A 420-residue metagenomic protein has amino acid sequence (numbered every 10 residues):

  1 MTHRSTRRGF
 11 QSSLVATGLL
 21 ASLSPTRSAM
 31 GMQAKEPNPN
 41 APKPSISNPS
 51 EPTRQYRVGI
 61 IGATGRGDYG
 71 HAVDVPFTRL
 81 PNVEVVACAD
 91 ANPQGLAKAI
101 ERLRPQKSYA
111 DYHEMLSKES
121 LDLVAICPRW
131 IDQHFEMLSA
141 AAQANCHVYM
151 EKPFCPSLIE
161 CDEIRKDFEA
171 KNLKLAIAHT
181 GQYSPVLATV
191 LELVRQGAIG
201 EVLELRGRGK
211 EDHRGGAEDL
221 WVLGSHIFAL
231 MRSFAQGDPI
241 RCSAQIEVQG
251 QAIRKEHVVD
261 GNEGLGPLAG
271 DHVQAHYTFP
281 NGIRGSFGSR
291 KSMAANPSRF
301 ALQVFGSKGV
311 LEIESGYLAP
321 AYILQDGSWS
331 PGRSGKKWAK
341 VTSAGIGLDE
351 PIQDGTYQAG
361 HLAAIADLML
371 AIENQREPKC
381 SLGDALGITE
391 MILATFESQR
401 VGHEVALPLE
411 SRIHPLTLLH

Functional and structural regions predicted by a protein language model:
M1-S5: N-terminal secretory signal peptides
F10-P52, L123-A125, D162, D367-H420: C-terminal helix-rich "cap/oligomerization" subdomain common to oxidoreductases
G18-L103: N-terminal Rossmann-like dinucleotide-binding module
A41-P49, S225-D326, L362-P378, I392-T395 (+1 more regions): Contiguous beta-strand/loop segments that form the cofactor/metal-binding neighborhood of enzyme cores
T64-G70, L173-A176, G181-P267, G402: Predominantly a Rossmann-like dinucleotide-binding segment in NAD(P)-dependent oxidoreductases
Q106-D111: Conserved SAM-binding strand-loop segment of SAM-dependent methyltransferases
L123, R129-W130, H134-Y183, G197: Beta-strand-loop-alpha-helix segment that lines the small-molecule cofactor/substrate pocket of alpha/beta enzymes
Q353-I365: Active-site loop of classical SDR/Rossmann-like NAD(P)-dependent oxidoreductases, centered on the catalytic Tyr-X3-Lys
